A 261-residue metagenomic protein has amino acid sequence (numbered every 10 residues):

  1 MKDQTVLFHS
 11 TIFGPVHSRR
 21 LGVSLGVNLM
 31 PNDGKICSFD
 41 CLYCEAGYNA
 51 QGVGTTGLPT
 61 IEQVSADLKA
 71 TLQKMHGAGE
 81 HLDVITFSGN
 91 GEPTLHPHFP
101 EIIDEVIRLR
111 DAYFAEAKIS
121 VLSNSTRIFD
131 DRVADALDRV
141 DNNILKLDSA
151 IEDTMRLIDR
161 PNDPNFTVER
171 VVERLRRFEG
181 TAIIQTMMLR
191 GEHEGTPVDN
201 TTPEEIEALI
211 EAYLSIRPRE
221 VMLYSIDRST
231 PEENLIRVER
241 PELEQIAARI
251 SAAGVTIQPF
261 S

Functional and structural regions predicted by a protein language model:
M1-L42, G47-P59, A70, K74-E80: N-terminal [4Fe-4S]-dependent radical SAM core
K2-R20, K69, R190-S261: Auxiliary Fe-S-binding modules of radical SAM enzymes
S24-G26, V84, I144, I183: Short hydrophobic-acidic sequence motifs that mark active-site Asp/Glu residues
L29, F87-G89, T186, S225: Short glycine-centered, acidic/aromatic-flanked micro-motifs in structured strand/loop junctions that mark active-site
Y43-R139: Conserved Radical SAM active-site core
L95-Y224, S229-I236: Conserved AdoMet/S-adenosylmethionine-binding subsite of the radical SAM
